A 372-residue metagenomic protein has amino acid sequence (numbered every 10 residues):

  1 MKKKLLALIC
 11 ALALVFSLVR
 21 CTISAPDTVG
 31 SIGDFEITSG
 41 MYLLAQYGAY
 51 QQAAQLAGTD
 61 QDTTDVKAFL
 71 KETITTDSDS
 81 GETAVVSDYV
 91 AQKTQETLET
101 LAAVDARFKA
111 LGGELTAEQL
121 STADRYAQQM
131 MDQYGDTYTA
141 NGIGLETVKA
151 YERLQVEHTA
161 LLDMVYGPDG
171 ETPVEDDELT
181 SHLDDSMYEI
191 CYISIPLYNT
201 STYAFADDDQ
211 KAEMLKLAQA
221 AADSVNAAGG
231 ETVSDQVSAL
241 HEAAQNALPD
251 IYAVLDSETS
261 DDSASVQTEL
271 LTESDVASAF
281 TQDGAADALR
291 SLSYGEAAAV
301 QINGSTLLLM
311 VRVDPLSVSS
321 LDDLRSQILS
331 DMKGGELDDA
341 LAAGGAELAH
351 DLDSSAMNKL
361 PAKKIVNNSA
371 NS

Functional and structural regions predicted by a protein language model:
M1-I9: Positively charged n-region of N-terminal signal peptides that target proteins for export
F16-R20: C-terminal motif of bacterial Sec signal peptides marking the signal peptidase cleavage site
C21-D27, E242, N246, Y294: A short, compositionally biased
I23-A25, I32, Y138-K216, D275-S372: PPIase-associated folding chaperone regions across multiple families
I23-I143: N-terminal targeting/tethering segments
D60-S78, S201-D223, Q327: A solvent-exposed, charged loop/short amphipathic helix patch at secondary-structure junctions
A220-Q282, D323: Peptidyl-prolyl cis-trans isomerase
